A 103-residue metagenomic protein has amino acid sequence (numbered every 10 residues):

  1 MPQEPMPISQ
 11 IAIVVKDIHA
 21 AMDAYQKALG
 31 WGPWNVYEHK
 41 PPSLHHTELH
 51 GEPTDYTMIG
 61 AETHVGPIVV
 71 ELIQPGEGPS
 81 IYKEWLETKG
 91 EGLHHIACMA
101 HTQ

Functional and structural regions predicted by a protein language model:
M1-P5, T88-G90: Short, flexible turn/loop "capping" segments at secondary-structure junctions
P5, V14-G66: Core segments of cupin and vicinal oxygen chelate
I11: Conserved structured catalytic cores and adjacent interaction surfaces of nucleotide-binding/hydrolyzing enzymes
V15-A20, G32-P33, Y37, V65-V69 (+2 more regions): Vicinal oxygen chelate
